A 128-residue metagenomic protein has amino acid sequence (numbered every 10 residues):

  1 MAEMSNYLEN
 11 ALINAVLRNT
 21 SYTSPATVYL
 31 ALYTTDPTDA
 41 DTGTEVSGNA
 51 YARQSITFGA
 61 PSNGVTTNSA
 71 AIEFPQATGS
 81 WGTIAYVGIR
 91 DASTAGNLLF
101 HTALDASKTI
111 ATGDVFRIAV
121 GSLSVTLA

Functional and structural regions predicted by a protein language model:
M1-V87, D91-A128: Small cysteine-rich, disulfide-bonded extracellular modules of the LU/uPAR three-finger superfamily and closely related
